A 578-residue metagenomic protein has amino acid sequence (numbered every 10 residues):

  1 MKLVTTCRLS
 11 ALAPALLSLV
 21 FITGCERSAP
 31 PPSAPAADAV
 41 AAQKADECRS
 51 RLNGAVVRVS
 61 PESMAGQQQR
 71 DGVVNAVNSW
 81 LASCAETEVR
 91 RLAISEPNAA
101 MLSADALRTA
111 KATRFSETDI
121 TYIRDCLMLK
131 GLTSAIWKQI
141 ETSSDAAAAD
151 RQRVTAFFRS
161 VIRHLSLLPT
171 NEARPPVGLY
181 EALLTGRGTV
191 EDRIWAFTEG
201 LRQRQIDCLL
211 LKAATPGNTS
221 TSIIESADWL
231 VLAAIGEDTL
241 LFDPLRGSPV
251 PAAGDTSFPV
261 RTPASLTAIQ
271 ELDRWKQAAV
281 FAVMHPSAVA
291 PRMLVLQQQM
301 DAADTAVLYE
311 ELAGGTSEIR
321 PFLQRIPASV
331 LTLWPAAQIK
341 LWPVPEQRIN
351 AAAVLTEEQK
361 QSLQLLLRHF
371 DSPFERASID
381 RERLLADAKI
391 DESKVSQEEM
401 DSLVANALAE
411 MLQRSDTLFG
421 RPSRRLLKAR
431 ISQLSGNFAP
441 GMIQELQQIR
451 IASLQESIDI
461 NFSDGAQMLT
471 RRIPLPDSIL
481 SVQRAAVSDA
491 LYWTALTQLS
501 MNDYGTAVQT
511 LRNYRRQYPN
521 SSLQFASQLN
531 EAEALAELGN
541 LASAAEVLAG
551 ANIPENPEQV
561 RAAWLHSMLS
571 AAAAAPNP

Functional and structural regions predicted by a protein language model:
F21-G24: C-terminal motif of bacterial Sec signal peptides marking the signal peptidase cleavage site
V59-T189, I224-S226, G236, Q397 (+1 more regions): Secondary-structure boundary elements
K130, S134-K138, R153-R163, P169-A173 (+6 more regions): Hydrophobic/aromatic-rich core segments of domains that either
D477-A485, R515-Q524, G550-L569: Short solvent-exposed coil/turn linkers within tandem alpha-helical repeat scaffolds
D489, W493, N530, E537 (+1 more regions): "A position-specific structural signal for the A-helix of alpha-solenoid helical repeats
